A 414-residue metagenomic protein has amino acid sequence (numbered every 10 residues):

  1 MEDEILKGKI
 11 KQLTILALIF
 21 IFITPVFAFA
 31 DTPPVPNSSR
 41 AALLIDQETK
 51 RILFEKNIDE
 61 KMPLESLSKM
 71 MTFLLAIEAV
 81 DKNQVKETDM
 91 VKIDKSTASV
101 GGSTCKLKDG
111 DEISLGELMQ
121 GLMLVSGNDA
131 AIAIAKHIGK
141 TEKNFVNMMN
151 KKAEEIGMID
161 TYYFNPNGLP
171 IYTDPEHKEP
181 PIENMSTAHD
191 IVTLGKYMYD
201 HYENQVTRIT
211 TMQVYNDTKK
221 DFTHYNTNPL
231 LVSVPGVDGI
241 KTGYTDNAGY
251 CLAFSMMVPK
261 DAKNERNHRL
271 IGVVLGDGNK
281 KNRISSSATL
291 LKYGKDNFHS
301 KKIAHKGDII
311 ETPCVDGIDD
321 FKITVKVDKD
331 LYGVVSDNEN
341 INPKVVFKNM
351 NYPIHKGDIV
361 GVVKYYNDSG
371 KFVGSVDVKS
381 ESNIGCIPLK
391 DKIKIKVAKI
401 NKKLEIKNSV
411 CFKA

Functional and structural regions predicted by a protein language model:
M1-G8: N-terminal secretory signal peptides that target proteins for export/translocation
G8-A30: Sec-dependent N-terminal signal peptides of Gram-positive bacterial secreted proteins and lipoproteins
Q12, P34-R40, D246-Y250: Short, flexible loop/turn motifs enriched in small residues
I23-T24, D81, Y202, F298: Hydrophobic alpha-helical membrane context
A28-V192, K196-H201: Active-site-adjacent loops and short helices of periplasmic peptidoglycan-processing enzymes
Y162, E179-A414: Domain-terminus/edge residues, biased toward the C-terminal soluble/receptor-binding domains of extracytoplasmic
